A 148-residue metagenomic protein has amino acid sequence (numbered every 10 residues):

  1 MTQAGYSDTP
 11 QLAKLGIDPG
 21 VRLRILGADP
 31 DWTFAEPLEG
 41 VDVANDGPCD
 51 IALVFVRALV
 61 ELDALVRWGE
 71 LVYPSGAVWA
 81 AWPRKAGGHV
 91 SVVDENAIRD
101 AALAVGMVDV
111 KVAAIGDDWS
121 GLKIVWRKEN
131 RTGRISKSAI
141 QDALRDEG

Functional and structural regions predicted by a protein language model:
M1-E36: N-terminal, charge-rich interaction modules
L26-G27, A52-R57, A81-P83: Conserved beta-strand segments of the P-loop GTPase G domain that flank and frequently precede/overlap
G40-C49: Short acidic low-complexity segments
V54-V66: Active-site-adjacent loop/helix micro-motif of nuclease/hydrolase catalytic cores
D63-N96: Mid-chain, well-packed structural core segment of small domains
V92-K111: Conserved Class I S-adenosyl-L-methionine
D117-S120: Short acidic/glycine-enriched loop/turn segments that link adjacent beta-strands
K128-G148: Flexible, glycine-/basic-rich loop-and-beta segments that form/coincide with the SAM-dependent methyltransferase
